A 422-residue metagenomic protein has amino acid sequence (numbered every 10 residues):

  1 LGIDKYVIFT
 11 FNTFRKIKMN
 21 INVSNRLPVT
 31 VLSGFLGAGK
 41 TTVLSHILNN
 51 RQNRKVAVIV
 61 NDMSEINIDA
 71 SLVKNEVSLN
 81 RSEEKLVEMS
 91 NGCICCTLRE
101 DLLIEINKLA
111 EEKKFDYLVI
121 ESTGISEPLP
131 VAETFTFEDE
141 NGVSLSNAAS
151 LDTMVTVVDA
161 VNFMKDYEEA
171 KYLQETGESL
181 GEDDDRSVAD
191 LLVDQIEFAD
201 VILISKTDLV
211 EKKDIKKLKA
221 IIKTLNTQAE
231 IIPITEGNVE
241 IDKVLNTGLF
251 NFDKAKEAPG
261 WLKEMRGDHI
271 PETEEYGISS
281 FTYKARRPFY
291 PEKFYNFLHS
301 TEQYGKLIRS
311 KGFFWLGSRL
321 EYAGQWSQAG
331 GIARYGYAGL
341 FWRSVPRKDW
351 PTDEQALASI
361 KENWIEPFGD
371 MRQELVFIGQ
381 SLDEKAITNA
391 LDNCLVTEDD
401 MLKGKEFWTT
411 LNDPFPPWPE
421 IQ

Functional and structural regions predicted by a protein language model:
L1-K18: Short, Lys/Arg-enriched N-terminal segments with co-localized hydrophobic residues within the first ~10-30 amino acids
F11, N20-I21, N25, E65 (+5 more regions): C-terminal accessory "lid"/substrate-recognition subdomains
I21-A38, T42-D190: Nucleotide-state-sensitive switch-loop elements of NTP-binding domains
I387-N389: Edge beta-strands of jelly-roll/beta-sandwich modules across compartments, strongly enriched in secreted/luminal
